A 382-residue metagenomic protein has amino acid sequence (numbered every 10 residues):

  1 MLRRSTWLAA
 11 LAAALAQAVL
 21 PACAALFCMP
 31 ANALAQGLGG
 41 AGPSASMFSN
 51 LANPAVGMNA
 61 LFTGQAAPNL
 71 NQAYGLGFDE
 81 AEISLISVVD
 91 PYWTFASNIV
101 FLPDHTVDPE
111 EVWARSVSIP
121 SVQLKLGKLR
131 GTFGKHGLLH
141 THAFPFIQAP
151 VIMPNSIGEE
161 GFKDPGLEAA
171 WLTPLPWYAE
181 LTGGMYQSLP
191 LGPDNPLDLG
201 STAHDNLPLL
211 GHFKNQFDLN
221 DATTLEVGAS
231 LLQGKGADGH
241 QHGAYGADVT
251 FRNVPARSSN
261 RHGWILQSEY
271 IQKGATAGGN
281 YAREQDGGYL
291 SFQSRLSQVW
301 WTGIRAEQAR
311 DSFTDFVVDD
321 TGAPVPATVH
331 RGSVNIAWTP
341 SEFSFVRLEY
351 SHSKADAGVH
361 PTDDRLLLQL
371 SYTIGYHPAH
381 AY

Functional and structural regions predicted by a protein language model:
M1-P21: Bacterial N-terminal signal peptides that target proteins for export
V19, C28-P30: N-terminal signal peptide c-region/cleavage motif recognized by signal peptidases
A24-L26, A33-A35: Boundary at the C-terminal end of the N-terminal hydrophobic targeting segment
G37-L191, D205-T224, G243-G246, F251 (+2 more regions): Outer membrane beta-barrel
L51, A222-P326: Detector for outer-membrane/organellar transmembrane beta-barrel domains, recognizing the amphipathic beta-strand
T63-P68, V100-D104, F133, V151 (+7 more regions): Sequence/structural signature of outer-membrane beta-barrel proteins
N71-G77, L102-T106, I157-G161, L199-N206 (+4 more regions): Replace "Gram-negative outer membrane beta-barrel proteins" with "bacterial and organellar outer membrane beta-barrel
A169, A247-V249, W338, T362-Y382: Outer-membrane beta-barrel "beta-signal"
